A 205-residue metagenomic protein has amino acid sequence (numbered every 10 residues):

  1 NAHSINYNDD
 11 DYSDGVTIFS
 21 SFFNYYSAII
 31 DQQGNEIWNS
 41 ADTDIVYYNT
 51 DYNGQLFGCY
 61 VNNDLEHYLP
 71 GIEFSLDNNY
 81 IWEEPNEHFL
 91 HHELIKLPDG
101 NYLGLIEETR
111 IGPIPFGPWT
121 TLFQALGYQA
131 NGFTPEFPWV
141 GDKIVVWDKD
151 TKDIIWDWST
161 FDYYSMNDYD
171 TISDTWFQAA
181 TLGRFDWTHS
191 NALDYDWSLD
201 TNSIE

Functional and structural regions predicted by a protein language model:
N1-E205: Histidine-/acidic-rich catalytic cores in large beta-rich domains
